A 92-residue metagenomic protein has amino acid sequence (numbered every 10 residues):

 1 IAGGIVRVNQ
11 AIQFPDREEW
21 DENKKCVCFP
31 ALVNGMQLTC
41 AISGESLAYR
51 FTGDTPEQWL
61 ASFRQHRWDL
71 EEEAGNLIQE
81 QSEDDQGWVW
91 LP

Functional and structural regions predicted by a protein language model:
I1-A2, N34, T52, G75: Residue-level marker of positions within ordered structural domains that often coincide with functionally constrained
A2-A31: Short, charged/polar N-terminal "headpieces" of proteins
R7-N9, T55-P92: Acidic, low-complexity intrinsically disordered segments
N9-Q10, E19, A41, Y49 (+1 more regions): Alpha-helical interaction segments
K25-F51: A short, structured beta-strand/loop element
